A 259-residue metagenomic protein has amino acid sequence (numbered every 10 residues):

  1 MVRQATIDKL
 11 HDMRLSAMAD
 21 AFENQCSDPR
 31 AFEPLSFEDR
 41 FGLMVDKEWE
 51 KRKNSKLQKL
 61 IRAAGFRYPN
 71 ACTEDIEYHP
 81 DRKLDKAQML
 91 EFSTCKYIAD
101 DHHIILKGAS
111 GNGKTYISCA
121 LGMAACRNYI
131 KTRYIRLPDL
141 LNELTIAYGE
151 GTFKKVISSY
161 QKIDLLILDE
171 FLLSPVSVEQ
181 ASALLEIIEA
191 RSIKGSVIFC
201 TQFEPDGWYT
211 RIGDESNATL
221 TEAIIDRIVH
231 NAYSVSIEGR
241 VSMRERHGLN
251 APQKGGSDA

Functional and structural regions predicted by a protein language model:
S16-P69: Interdomain "pre-motor" coupling segment immediately N-terminal to P-loop NTPase/helicase cores
F22, L140-S158, F171-A259: Replace "adjacent to P-loop NTPase cores in ATP/GTP-dependent enzymes" with "adjacent to NTP-binding cores
A71-S93: N-terminal pre-Walker A segment at the start of P-loop NTPase domains
R82-L90, T132-Q161: Short glycine-rich substrate-engagement loop in P-loop NTPases that contacts/grips substrate
S93-D101: Phosphate-binding P-loop
D101-I117: Walker A/P-loop nucleotide-binding motif
G122-I135: Post-Walker A helix-loop "phosphate-sensing" segment adjacent to the P-loop in P-loop NTPases
Y129-K131, K162-L165, I193-F199: Loop/turn-to-beta-strand initiation segments
